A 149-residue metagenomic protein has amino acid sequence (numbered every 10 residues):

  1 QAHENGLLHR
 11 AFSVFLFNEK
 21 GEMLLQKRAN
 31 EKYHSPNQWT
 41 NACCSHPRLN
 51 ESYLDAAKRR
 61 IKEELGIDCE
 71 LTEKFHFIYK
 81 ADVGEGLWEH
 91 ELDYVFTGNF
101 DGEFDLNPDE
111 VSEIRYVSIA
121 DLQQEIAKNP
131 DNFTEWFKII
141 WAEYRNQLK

Functional and structural regions predicted by a protein language model:
Q1-S13, E19: Acidic, metal-coordinating catalytic segment for phosphate/diphosphate chemistry, firing primarily on the Nudix
R10-F12, G21, Y94, S112: Change "...and in nucleic-acid phosphodiester-cleaving endonucleases..." to "...and in nucleic-acid processing enzymes
E22, A29-N30: Short glycine-enriched loops at secondary-structure junctions
L25, T40-K74, F96: The catalytic Nudix box helix
N30, S35-P36: Short, His- and charge-rich active-site/binding loops that engage polyanionic ligands
N37, I78, V83, L87-K149: Nudix hydrolase/Nudix homology domain
